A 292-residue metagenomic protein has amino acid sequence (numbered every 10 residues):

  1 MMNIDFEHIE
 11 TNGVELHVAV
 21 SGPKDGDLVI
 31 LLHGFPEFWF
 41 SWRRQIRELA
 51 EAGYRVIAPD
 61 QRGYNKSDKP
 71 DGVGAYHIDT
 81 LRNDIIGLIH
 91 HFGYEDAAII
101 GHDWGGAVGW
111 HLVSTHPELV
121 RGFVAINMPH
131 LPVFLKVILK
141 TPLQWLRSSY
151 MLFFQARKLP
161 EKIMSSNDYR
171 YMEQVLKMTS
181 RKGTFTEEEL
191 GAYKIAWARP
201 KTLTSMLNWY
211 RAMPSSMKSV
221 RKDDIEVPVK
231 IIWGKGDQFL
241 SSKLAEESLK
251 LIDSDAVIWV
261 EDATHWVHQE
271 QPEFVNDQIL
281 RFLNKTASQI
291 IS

Functional and structural regions predicted by a protein language model:
M1-E7, S288-S292: Basic/polar N-terminal segments that are highly enriched at the extreme N-terminus, encompassing both cleavable
M2-D5, G13-L16, P23, L28 (+5 more regions): Flexible "cap/lid" subdomain of the alpha/beta-hydrolase fold that forms the substrate-access gate
V20-D68: Conserved HGGG/HGGXW glycine-rich cap/lid loop of the alpha/beta-hydrolase fold
F38-W39, A107, A263-T264: A short, glycine- and basic residue-enriched loop/turn that sits immediately adjacent to a domain's principal
W42-R43, S241-A245, P272-E273: Conserved strand-to-helix beginnings and helix N-cap segments that scaffold or border functional pockets
A52, F92, M217, T286-I290: Solvent-exposed amphipathic alpha-helical surface segments
D255-S292: Catalytic active-site module of serine/aspartate enzymes centered on a nucleophile-bearing elbow/loop
